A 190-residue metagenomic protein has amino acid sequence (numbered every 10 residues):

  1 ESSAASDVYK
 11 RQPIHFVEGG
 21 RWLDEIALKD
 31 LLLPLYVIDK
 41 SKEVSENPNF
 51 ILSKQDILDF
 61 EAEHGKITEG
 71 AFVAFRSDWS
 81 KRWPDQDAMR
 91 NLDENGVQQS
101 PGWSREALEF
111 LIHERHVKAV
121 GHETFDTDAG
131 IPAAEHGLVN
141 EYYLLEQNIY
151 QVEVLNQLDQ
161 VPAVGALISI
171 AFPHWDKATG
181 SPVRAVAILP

Functional and structural regions predicted by a protein language model:
E1-A5, Y9: Single conserved hydrophobic/aromatic residue that forms the stacking wall/gate of nucleotide- or nucleobase-binding
S6, E43, S80, P173-W175 (+1 more regions): Short, glycine-/Ser/Thr-/acidic-enriched flexible segments
Y9, H15, N140-Y142: Histidine-centered active-site/metal-ligand motif
K10-R11, W83-P84, G130, K177-T179: Short helix/loop capping segments that flank catalytic or ligand/cofactor-binding pockets
P13-D56, K66: A glycine-rich, hydrophobic loop/mini-helix early in the fold
L35-V37, F72-A74, L167, A185: Conserved hydrophobic/aromatic beta-strand scaffold that supports enzyme active sites
K40-Q160: Conserved, well-structured core segments that form or line functional sites
L155-P190: Long, charged alpha-helical interface segments
